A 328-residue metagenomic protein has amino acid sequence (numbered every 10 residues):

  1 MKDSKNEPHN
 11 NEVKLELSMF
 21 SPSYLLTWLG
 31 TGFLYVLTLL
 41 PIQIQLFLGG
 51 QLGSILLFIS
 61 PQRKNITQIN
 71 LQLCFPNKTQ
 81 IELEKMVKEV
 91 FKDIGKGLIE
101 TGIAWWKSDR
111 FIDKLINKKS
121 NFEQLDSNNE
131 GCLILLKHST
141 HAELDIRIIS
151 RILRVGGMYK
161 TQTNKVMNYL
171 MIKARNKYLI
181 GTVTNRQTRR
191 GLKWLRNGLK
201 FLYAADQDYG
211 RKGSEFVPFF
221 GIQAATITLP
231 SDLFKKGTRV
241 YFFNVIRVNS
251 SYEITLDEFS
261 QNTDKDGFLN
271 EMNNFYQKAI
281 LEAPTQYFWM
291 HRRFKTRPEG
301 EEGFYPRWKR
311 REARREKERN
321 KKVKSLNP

Functional and structural regions predicted by a protein language model:
K2-L136, N168-K173, K317, K321-P328: Membrane-anchoring hydrophobic helices of lipid-metabolizing enzymes
K2-N6, K14, E84-K88, D126-N128 (+2 more regions): Non-catalytic C-terminal accessory region of glycerolipid acyltransferases and related lyso-lipid remodeling enzymes
G32, I66, L144, L170 (+3 more regions): Short Gly/charged-rich anion-binding patches and loops
K118, A142, M167, T184-T188 (+2 more regions): Amphipathic coiled-coil/heptad-repeat helices and related helical stalk/stem segments that mediate oligomerization
E130-R186, R211-P218: Catalytic core of membrane glycerolipid acyltransferases/transacylases, capturing the structured, soluble-facing
